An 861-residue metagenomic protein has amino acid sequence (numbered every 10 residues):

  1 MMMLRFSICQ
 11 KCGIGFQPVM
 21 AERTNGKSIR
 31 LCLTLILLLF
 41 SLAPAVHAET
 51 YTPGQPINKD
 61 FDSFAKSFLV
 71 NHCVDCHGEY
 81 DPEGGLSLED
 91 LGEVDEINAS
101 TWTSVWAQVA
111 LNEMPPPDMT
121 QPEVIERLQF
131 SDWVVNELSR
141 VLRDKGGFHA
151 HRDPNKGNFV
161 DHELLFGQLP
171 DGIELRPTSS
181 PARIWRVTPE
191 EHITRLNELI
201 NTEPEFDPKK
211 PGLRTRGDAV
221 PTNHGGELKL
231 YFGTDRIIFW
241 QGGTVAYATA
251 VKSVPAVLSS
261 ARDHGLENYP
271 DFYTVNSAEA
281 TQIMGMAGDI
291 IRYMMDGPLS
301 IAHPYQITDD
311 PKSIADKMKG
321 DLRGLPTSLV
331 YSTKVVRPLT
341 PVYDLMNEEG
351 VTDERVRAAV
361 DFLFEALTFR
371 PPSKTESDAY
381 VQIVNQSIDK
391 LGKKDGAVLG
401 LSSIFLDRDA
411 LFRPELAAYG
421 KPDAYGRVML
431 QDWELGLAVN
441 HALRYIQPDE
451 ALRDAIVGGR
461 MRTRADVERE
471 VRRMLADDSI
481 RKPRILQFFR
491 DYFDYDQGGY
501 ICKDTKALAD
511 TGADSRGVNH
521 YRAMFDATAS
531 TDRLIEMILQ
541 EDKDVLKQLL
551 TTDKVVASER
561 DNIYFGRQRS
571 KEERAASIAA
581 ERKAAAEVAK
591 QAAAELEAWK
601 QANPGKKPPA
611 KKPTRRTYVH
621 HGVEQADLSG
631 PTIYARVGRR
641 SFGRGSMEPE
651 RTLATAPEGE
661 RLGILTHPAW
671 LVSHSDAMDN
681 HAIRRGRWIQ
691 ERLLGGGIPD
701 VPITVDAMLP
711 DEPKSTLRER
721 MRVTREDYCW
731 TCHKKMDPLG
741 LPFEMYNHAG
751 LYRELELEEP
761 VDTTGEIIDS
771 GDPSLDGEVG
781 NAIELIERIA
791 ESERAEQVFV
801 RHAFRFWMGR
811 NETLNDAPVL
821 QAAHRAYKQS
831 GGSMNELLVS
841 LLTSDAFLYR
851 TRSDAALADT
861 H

Functional and structural regions predicted by a protein language model:
C9, I14-G15, A21: Intrinsic, low-complexity polybasic segments
C32-A43: Bacterial N-terminal signal peptides
V46-T340, F362-A366, R370-K390, L399 (+7 more regions): Aromatic- and Gly/Pro-enriched helix-to-coil junctions and flexible linker segments
A48-R127, R357, L653-A782, I786-A790 (+3 more regions): Sequence context surrounding c-type heme c attachment/ligation sites in exported
E83, P116, R140, R370-K374 (+11 more regions): Secretory-pathway/luminal and periplasmic proteins that interact with or process carbohydrate-rich
P117-Q121, D144-H151, Q306-I307, S373-D378 (+13 more regions): Short coil/turn segments at secondary-structure boundaries
D118, V342-V351, F362-P371, I383-L391 (+11 more regions): Second-shell loop/turn segments in exported
K229, I237-F239, T244-V245, V251-A315 (+4 more regions): A cross-family structural signal marking well-folded subdomains
